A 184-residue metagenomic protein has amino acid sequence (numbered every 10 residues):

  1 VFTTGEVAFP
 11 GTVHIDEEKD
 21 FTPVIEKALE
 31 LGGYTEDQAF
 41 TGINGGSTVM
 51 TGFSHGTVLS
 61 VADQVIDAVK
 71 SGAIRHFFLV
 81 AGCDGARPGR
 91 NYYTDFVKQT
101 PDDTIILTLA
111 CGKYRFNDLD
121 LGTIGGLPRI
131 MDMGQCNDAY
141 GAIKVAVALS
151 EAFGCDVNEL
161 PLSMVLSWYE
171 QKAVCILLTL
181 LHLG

Functional and structural regions predicted by a protein language model:
V1-G184: Anaerobic metallocofactor- and corrinoid-dependent redox/one-carbon enzyme cores, especially those from methanogenesis
